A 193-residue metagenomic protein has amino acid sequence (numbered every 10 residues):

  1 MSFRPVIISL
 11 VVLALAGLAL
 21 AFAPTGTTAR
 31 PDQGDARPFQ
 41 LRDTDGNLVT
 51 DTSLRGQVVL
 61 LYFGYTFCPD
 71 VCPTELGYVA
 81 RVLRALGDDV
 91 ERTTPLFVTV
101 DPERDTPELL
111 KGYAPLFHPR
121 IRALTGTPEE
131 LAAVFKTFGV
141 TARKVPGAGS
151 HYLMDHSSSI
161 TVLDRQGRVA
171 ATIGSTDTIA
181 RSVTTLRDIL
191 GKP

Functional and structural regions predicted by a protein language model:
M1-P38, R42, K192-P193: N-terminal targeting signals for export/organelle localization
A36-R37, V59, S157-S158: Short loop/turn microsegments at loop-to-beta-strand junctions
F39-V59, L83-L86: A short beta-strand-turn-helix
T52-E75, V79: Short active-site neighborhood of thiol/selenol oxidoreductases, capturing the structured segment around
L60-L61, P95, I160: Hydrophobic beta-strand anchors of alpha/beta hydrolase catalytic cores
T74-V134: Structural microenvironment flanking redox-active thiols in thiol-disulfide oxidoreductases
E130-T185: Thiol/disulfide oxidoreductase modules built on the thioredoxin-like
T185-K192: C-terminal alpha-helix
